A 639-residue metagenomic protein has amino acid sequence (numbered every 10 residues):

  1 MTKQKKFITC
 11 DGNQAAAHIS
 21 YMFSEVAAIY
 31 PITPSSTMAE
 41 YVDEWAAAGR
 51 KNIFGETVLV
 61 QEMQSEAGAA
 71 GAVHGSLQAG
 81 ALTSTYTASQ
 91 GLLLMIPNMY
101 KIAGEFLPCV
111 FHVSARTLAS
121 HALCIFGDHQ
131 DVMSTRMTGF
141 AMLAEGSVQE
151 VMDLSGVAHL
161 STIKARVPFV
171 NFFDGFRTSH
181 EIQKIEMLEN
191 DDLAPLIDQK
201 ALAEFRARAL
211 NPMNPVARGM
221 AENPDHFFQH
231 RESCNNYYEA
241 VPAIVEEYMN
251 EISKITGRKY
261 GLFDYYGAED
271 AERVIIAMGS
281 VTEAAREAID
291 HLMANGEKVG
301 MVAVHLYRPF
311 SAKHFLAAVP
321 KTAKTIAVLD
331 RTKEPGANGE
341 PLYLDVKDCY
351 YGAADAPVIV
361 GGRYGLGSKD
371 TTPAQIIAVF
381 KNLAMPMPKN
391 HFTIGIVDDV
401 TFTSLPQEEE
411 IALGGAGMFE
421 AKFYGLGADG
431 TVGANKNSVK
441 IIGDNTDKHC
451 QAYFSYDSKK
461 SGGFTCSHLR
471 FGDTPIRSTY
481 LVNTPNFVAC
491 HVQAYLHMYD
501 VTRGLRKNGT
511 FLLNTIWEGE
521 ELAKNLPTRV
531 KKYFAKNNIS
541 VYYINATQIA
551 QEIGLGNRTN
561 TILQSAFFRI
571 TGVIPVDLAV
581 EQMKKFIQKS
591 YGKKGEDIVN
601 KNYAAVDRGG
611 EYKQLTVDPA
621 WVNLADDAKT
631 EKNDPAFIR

Functional and structural regions predicted by a protein language model:
M1-S134, G139, G156, G175 (+6 more regions): Thiamine diphosphate
K6-T9, P309-H314, T325, L329-E340 (+2 more regions): Active-site cofactor/cluster-binding pocket
V26-E62, I255, E269-D270, V274-H305 (+1 more regions): Anionic-ligand anchoring segments at beta-strand to alpha-helix junctions in alpha/beta enzyme folds, i.e., glycine
M38-D43, A72-G75, M95-M99, S120-F126 (+11 more regions): Short acidic, glycine/serine/threonine-rich loops at helix termini
F54-V58, F169-D264: Conformationally flexible catalytic loops at phosphate/diphosphate-handling active centers
I125-G175, Q199, D348, G352-G367 (+2 more regions): Conserved thiamine diphosphate
M142-E204, S368-E408, K601-P619: Structural signature of the thiamine diphosphate
E246-G395, H468-R470, P485-F487, T510-N560 (+1 more regions): Thiamine diphosphate
